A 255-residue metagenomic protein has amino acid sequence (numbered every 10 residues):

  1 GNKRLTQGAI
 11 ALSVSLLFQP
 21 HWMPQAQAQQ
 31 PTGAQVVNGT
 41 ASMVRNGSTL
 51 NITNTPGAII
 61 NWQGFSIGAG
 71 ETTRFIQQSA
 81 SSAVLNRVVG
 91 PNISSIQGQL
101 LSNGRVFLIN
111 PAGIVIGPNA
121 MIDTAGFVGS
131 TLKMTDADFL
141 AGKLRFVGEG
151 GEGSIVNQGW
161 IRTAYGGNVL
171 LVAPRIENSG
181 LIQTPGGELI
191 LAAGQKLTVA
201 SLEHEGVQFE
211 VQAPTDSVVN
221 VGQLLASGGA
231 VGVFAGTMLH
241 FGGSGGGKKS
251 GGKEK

Functional and structural regions predicted by a protein language model:
G1-K255: Extracellular and secretory-pathway beta-repeat/beta-biased strand scaffolds
